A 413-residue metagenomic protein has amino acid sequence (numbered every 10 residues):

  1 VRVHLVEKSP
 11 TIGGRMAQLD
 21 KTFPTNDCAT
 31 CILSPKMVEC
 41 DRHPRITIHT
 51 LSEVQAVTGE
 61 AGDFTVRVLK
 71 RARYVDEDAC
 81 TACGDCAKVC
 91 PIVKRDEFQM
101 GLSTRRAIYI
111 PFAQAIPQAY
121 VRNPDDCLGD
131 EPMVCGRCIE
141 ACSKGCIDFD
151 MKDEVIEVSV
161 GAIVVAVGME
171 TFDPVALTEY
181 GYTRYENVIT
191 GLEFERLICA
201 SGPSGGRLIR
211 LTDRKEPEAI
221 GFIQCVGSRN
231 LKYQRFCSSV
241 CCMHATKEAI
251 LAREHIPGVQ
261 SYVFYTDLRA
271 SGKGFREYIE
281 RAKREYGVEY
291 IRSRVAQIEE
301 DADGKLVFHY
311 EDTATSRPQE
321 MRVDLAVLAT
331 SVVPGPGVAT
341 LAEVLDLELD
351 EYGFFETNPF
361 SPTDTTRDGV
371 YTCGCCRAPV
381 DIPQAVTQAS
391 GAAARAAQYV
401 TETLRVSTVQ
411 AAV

Functional and structural regions predicted by a protein language model:
V1-V413: Residues forming the flavin
